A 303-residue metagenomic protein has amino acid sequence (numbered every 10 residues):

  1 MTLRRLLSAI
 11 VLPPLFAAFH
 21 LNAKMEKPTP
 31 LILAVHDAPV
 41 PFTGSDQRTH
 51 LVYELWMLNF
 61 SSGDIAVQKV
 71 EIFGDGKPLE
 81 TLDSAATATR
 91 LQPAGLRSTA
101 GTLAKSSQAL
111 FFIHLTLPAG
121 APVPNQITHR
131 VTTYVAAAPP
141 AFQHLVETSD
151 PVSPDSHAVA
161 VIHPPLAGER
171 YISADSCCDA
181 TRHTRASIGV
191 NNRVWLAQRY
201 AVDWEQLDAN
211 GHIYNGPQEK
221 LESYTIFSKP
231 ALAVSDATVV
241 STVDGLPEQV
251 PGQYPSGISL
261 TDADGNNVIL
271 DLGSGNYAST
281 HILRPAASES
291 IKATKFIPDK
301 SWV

Functional and structural regions predicted by a protein language model:
S8-A18: Bacterial N-terminal signal peptides
F19-A23: Boundary at the C-terminal end of the N-terminal hydrophobic targeting segment
P28-P39, I65, E80-V234: Polar/charged, compositionally biased leader and regulatory segments
H36, L58, T238-V240: Conserved positions in beta-strands of structured domains
H36-D37, Q47-E54: Short, solvent-exposed loop/turn segments enriched in Ser/Thr/Gly
M57-D64: Asparagine-centered strand-capping/turn motif at beta-strand->loop junctions
P230-S241, E289-V303: Short, well-structured beta-strand-loop connectors
T238-P285, E289: Zn2+-dependent peptidoglycan hydrolase active-site motif and core
